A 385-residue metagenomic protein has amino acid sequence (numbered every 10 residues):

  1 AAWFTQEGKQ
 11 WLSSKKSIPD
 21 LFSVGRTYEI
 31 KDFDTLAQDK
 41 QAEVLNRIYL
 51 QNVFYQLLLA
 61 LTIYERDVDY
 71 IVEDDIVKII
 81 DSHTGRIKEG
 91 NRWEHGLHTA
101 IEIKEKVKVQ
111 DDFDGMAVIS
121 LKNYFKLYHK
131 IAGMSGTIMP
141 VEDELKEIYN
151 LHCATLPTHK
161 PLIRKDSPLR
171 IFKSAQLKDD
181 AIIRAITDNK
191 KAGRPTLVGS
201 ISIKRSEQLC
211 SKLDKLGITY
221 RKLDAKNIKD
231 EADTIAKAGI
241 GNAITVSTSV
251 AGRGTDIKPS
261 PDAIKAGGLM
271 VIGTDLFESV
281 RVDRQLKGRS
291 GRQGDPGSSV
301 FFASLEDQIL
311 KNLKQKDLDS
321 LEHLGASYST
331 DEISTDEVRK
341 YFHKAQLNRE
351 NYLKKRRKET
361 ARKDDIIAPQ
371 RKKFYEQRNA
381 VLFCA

Functional and structural regions predicted by a protein language model:
A1-S329, Y352, A368, Y375-E376: Conserved P-loop NTPase motor core
F277, D336, D365: A short glycine-/small-residue-rich loop at the edge of a beta-strand within enzyme catalytic domains
Y328-K340: A structural-propensity feature for long, helix-poor, extended segments
F342-Q346: Short alpha-helical scaffolding segments that buttress acidic/His motifs in well-ordered protein cores
L347-A385: C-terminal accessory/connector segments of nucleic-acid motor ATPases
